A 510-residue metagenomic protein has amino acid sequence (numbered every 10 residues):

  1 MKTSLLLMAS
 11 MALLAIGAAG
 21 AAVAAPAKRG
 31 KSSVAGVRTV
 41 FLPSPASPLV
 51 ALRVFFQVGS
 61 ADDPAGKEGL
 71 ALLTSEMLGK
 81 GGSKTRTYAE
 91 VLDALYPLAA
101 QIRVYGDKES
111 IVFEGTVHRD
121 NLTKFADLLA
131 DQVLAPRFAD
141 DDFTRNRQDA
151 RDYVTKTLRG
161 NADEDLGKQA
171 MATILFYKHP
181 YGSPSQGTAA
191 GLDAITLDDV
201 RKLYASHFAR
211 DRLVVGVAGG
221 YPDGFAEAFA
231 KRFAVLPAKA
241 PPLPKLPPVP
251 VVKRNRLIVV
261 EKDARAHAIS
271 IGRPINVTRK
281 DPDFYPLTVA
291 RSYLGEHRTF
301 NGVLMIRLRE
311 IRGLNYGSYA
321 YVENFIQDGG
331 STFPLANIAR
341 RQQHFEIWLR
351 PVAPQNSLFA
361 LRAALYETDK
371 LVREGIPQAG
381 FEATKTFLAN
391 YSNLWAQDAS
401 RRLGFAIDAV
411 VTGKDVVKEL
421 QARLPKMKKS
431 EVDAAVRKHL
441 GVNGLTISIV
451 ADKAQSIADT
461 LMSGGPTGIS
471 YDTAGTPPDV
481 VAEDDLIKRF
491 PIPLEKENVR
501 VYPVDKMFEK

Functional and structural regions predicted by a protein language model:
M8-G17: Bacterial N-terminal signal peptides
A25-S32, A172-L213, P244-P248, V277 (+3 more regions): Histidine-acidic residue clusters that define the catalytic metal-binding segment of zinc metallopeptidase domains
A27, V34-V37, A46-R53, A65-L70 (+16 more regions): Extracytoplasmic
R53-T116, G182-Q186, R298-Q327: M16/MPP (pitrilysin/insulinase) zinc-metallopeptidase core fold and M16-derived inactive scaffolds
R86, E90-L203, P248-P250, R254 (+2 more regions): Acidic/histidine-enriched segments that form metal/cofactor-coordinating and catalytic pocket/exosite environments
D149-A170, P248, V252-A266, I311-G329 (+3 more regions): Short acidic/His-enriched helical or mixed secondary-structure segments at domain edges of catalytic enzymes and some
K168-Q169, L197-R232, G444-L445: Non-catalytic, conformational "gating/processing" segments within enzyme and secreted inhibitor domains
Y177, V214-V277, E296, A451-Q455 (+1 more regions): An aromatic/glycine/proline-enriched structural segment found at the starts of mature extracellular/organellar domains
